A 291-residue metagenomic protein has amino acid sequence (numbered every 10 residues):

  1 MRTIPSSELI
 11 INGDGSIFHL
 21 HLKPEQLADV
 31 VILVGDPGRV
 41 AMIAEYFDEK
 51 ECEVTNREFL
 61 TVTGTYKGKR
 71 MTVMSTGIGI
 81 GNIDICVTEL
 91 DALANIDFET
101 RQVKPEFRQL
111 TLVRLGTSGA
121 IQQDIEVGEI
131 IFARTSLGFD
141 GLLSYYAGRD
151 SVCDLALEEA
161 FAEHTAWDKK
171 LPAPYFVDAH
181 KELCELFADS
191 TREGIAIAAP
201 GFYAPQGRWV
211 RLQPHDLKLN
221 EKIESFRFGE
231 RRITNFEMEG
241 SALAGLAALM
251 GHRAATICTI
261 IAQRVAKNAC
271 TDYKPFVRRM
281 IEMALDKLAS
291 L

Functional and structural regions predicted by a protein language model:
M1-Y175: Metabolite-binding pocket within alpha/beta catalytic cores that recognizes anionic/polar moieties
H19-P24, P200-Q206, R278-K287: Intrinsically disordered, low-complexity segments enriched in small residues
L33, V40, T76-I83, V87 (+5 more regions): Generic structural signal for well-ordered, non-membrane alpha-helical segments in soluble metabolic enzymes
G119, S136, I197-A204, A242 (+1 more regions): Glycine-rich beta-alpha junction loops
A156-F228: Active-site rim beta-loop-alpha module in soluble metabolic enzymes
E230-T234: Short pre-catalytic strand/loop immediately N-terminal to key active-site residues, enriched for Gly-Thr
S241-D272: Zn-dependent metallopeptidase/amidohydrolase metal-coordination segment
Q263-L291: His/Asp/Glu-rich mid-to-C-terminal helical/loop segments that flank catalytic regions of hydrolases
